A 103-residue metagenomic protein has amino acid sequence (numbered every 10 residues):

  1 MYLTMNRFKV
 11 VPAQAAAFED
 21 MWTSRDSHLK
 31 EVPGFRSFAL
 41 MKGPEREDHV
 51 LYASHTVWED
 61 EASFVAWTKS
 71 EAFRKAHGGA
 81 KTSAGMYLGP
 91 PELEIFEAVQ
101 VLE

Functional and structural regions predicted by a protein language model:
Y2, A39-L51, G78-E103: Glycine-rich beta-strand-turn "strand-cap" elements at beta-sheet edges
L3-F8: Active-site-flanking beta-strand signature of metal-NTP-handling nucleotidyl enzymes and homologous cyclase-like
K9, M41, H55-V57: Short hydrophobic/aromatic beta-strand micro-patches that form the beta-sheet surface supporting nucleotide- or nucleic
V10-F18: Short, surface-exposed ligand-recognition loops at beta-strand->loop->(often short) alpha-helix junctions that present
V11, P33, A66, Q100-L102: N-terminal non-cleavable signal-anchor helices
A13, E59-A62, V99: Short loop segments at secondary-structure junctions
Q14-A15, D26-E31, K42-E45: Intrinsically disordered, low-complexity segments enriched in polar/charged residues with Gly/Pro, especially when
D20-R36, V57-E94: An amphipathic, aromatic/His-enriched active-site/gating alpha helix that lines ligand/cofactor pockets
